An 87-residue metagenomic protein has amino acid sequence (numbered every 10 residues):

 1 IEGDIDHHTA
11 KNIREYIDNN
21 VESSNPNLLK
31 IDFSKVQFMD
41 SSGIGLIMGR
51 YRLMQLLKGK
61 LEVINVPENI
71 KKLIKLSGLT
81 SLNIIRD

Functional and structural regions predicted by a protein language model:
I1-E2, L29: Short, aliphatic-rich beta-strand segments
H7-N83: Amphipathic alpha-helical interaction surfaces in cytosolic regulatory modules
R86-D87: Intrinsically disordered or low-complexity boundary/linker segments at protein termini and domain junctions
